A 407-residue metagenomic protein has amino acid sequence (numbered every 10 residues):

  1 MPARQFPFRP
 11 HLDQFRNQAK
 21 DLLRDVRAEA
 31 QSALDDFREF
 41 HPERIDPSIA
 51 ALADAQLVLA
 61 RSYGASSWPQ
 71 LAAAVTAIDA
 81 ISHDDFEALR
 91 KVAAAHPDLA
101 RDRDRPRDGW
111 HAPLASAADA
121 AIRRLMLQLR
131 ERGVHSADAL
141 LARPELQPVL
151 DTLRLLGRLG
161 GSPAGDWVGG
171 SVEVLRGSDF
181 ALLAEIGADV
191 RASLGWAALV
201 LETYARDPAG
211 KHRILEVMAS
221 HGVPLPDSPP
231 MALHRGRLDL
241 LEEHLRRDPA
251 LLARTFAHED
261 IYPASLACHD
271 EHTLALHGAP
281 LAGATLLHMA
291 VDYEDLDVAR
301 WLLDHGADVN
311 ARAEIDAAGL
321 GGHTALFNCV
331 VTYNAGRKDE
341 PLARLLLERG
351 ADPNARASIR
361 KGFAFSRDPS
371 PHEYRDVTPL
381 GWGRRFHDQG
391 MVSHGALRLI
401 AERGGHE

Functional and structural regions predicted by a protein language model:
M1-K91, A95-L99, P106, A120 (+1 more regions): Intrinsically disordered, low-complexity eukaryotic regions enriched in glycine, serine and charged residues
D54-A65, S116, M231-H234, M289-D292: Short, hydrophobic/amphipathic alpha-helical patches that form generic packing surfaces within helical domains
G64-A72, A209-V223: Short, structured interface segments
T76-D79, D102-L140, S162-R176, A192-A205 (+4 more regions): Ankyrin-repeat boundary/"N-cap" motif
A88, E145-T152, S178-D179, G210-I214 (+4 more regions): Conserved ankyrin/ankyrin-like repeat signature
A93-L99, D151-S162, A181-D189, R213-V223 (+4 more regions): Ankyrin repeat domain, specifically the short helix-to-loop turn at the C-terminus of the second helix of each repeat
W382-E407: Terminal, low-structured helical/coil segments at or just beyond the last alpha-helical repeat
